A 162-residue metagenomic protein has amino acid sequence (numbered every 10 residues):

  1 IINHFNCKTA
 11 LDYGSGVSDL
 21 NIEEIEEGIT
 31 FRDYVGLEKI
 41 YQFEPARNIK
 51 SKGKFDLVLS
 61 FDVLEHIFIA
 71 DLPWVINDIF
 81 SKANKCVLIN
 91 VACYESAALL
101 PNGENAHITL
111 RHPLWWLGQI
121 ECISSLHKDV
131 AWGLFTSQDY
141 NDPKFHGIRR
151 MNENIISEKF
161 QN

Functional and structural regions predicted by a protein language model:
I1-C7: Conserved alpha-helix/loop element of class I SAM-dependent methyltransferases that forms part of the SAM/SAH-binding
C7-V17: Conserved class I S-adenosyl-L-methionine
T9, K39, C86: Residues at the starts of beta-strands that form the adenosine-phosphate
S15-E26, T30-F31, V35-G36, E44-F55 (+2 more regions): S-adenosyl-L-methionine-dependent methyltransferase catalytic module, highlighting the catalytic core
